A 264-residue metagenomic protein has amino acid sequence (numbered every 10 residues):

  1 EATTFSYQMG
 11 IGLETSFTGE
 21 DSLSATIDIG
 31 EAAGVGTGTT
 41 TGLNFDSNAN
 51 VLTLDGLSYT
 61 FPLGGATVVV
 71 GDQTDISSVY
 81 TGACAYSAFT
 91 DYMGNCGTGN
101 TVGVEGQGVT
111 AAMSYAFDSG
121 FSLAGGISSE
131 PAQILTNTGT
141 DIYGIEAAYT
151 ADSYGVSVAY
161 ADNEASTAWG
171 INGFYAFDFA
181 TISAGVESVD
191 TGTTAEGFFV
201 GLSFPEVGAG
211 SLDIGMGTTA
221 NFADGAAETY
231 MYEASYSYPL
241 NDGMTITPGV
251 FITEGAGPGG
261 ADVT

Functional and structural regions predicted by a protein language model:
E1-D75, T90-E130, G139-T140, I145-D152 (+2 more regions): Beta-barrel outer-membrane channel/assembly domains of diderm bacteria
I76-Y80, A132-I134: Short, well-ordered, mixed-charge alpha-helical segments that flank or form enzyme active sites
Y80-Y92: Long, hydrophobic, well-ordered secondary-structure blocks that form the structural core and pocket-lining surfaces
